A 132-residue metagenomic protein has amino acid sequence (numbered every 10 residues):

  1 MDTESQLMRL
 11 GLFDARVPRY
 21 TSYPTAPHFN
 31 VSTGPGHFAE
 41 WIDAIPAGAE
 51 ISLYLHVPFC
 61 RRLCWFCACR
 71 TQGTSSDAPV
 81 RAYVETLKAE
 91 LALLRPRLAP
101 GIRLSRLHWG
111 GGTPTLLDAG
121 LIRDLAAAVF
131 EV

Functional and structural regions predicted by a protein language model:
M1-I51, P100: Flexible, acidic/Gly-rich N-terminal and inter-domain linker regions that tether and position cofactor-handling modules
A26, R70-Q72, G110-G112: Short strand-loop junctions, especially beta-strand C-caps/beta-turns that link beta-sheets to coils or alpha-helices
S52-V84: Canonical Radical SAM [4Fe-4S] cluster-binding loop centered on the CxxxCxxC motif and its immediate flanking residues
C60, L87, W109: Conserved, mostly hydrophobic/aromatic
R81-K88, A119, R123: Non-membrane alpha-helical structural segments and their capping/turn regions in soluble enzymes
L87-L98: A short, N-terminal amphipathic alpha-helix
L98-V132: Conserved glycine-rich "GG(E/T)P / GGGxP" loop and the immediately following alpha-helix in the radical SAM core
